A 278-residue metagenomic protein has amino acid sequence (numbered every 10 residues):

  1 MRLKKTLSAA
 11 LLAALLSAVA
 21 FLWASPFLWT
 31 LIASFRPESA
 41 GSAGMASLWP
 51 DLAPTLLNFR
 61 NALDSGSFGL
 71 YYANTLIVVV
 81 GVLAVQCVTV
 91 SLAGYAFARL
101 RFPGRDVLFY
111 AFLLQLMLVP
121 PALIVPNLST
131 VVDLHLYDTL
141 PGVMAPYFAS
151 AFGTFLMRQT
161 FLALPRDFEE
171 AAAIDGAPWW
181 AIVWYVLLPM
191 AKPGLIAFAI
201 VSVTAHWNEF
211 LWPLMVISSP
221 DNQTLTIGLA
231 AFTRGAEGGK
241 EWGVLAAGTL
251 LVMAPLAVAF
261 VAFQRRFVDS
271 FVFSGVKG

Functional and structural regions predicted by a protein language model:
K5, A9-G278: A structural signal for multi-pass alpha-helical bundles of membrane permease subunits that mediate small-molecule
